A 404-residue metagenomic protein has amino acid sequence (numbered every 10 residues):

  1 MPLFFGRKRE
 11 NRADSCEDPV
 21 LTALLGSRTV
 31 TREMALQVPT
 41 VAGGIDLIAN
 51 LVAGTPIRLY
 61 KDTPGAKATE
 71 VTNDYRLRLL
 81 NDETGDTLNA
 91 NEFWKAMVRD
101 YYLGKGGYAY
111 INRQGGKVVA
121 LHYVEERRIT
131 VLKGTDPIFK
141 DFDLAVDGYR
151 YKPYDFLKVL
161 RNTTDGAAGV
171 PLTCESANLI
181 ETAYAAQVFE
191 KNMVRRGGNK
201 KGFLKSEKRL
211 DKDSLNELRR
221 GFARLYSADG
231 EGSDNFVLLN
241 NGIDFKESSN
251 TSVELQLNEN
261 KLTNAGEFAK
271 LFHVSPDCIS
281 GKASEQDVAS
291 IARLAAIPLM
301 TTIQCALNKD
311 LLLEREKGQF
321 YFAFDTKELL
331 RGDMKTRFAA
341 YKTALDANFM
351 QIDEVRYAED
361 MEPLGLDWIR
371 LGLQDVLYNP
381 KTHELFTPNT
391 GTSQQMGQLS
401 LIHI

Functional and structural regions predicted by a protein language model:
M1-L257, L262, E267, L271-V274 (+4 more regions): Structured, contiguous alpha/beta core segments that scaffold functional sites
T87-E92, A96-G106, V131-K133, L257 (+1 more regions): Divalent metal-cofactor coordination and adjacent catalytic microenvironments
N199-F203, R337-A340, Q351: A general alpha-helix detector
N235-L238, D277-Q286, N308-G318: Short acidic alpha-helical/loop segments enriched in Asp/Glu that coordinate divalent cations
V253, D287-V288: Short beta-alpha connecting loops at secondary-structure transitions that line or flank enzyme active sites
A283-E285, F320-E328, A358-E362: Small/polar glycine-rich anion-binding or flexible loop at a beta-alpha turn
A289-A295: Small-residue-rich helix-loop
